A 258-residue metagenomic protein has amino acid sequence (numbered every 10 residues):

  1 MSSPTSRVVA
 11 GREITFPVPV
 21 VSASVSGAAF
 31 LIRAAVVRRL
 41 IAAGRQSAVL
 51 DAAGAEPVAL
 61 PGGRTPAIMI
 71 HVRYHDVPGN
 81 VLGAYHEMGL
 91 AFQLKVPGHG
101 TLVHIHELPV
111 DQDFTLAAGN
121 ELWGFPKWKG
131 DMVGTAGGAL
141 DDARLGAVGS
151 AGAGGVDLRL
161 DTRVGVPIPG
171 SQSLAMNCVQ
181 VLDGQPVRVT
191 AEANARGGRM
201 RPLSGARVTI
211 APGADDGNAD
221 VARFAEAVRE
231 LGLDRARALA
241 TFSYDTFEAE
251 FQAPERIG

Functional and structural regions predicted by a protein language model:
M1-Y85, V221-F224, L231, R237 (+2 more regions): N-terminal domain-onset segments
S2-V9, L116-G258: Interaction-surface and assembly-scaffold signal
A28-F30, M69-V72, L90-F92, L108 (+2 more regions): Generic structural hydrophobic/aromatic packing signal, biased to beta-strands
I32, I41-A43, F92-Q93, E107 (+2 more regions): Generic hydrophobic/packing signal
A48, V110-Q112, P126-W128: Generic alpha-helical propensity signal that fires on short helical segments and nearby coil/disordered stretches
H71-L116: Hydrophobic/aromatic-rich structural module bridging two neighboring secondary-structure elements via a short loop
